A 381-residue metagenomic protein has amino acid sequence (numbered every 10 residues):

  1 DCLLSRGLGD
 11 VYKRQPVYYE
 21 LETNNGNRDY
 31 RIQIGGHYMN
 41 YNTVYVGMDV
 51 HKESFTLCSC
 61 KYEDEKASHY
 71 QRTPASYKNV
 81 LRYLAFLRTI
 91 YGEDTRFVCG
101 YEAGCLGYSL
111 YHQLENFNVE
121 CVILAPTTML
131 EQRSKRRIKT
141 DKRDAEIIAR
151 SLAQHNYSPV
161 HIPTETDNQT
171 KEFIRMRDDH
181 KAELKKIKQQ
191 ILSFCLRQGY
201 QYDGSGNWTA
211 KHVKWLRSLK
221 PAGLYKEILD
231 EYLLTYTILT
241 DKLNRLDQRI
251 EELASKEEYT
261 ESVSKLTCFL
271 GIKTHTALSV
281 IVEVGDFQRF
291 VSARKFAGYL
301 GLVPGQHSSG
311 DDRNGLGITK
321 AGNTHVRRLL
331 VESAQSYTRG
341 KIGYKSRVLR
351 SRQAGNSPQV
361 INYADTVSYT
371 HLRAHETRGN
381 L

Functional and structural regions predicted by a protein language model:
D1-Q15, H371-L381: Single conserved hydrophobic/aromatic residue that forms the stacking wall/gate of nucleotide- or nucleobase-binding
D10-N42: Intrinsically disordered, low-complexity and often Lys/Arg-enriched segments
N40-K61, I148: Gly/Thr-rich phosphate-binding beta-strand-loop-beta motif of the actin/hexokinase/Hsp70
D64-D94: Nucleic-acid-processing active sites and adjacent nucleic-acid-binding tracks, predominantly divalent metal-dependent
L124-P159, D312-K320: Short alpha-helix plus adjacent loop in nuclease-associated cores
D178-V263: Glycine-rich, often acidic, oxyanion-interacting loops/wings at catalytic, nucleic-acid, or phospho-protein interfaces
K265-C268, T274, S279-S368: Phosphate-backbone recognition surface of nucleic-acid-processing proteins
